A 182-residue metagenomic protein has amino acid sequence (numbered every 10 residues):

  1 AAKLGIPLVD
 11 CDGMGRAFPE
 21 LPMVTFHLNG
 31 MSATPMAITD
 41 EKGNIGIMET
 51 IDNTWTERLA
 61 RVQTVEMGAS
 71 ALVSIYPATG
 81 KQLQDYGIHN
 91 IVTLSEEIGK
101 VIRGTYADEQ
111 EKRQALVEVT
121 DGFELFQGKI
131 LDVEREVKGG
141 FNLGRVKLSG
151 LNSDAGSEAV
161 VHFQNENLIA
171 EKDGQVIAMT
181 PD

Functional and structural regions predicted by a protein language model:
A1, P19-V24, L28-G30, T50 (+1 more regions): Short acidic, glycine/serine/threonine-rich loops at helix termini
A2, V65: Anion (oxyanion) recognition and catalysis
K3-P22: Short, acidic/small-residue loops that bind anionic groups at enzyme active sites
I6-V9, P35-A37, N44-I47, R61 (+5 more regions): Structural motif
G13, P22-M23, N90, I177-A178: Short linear motifs at secondary-structure transitions and domain/linker junctions
M23-Q63: A structural-propensity feature for long, helix-poor, extended segments
Q63, V73-L151: Membrane-embedded hairpin module used as a gating/binding unit in multi-pass transport and secretion proteins
V133-D182: C-terminal non-catalytic interaction/assembly regions of soluble proteins
